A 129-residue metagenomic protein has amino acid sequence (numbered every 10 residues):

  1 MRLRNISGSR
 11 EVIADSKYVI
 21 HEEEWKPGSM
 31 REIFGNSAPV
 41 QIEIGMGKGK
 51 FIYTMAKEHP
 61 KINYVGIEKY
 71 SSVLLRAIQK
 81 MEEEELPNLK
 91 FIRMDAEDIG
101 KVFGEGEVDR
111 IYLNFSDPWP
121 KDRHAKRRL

Functional and structural regions predicted by a protein language model:
M1-I42, K50-K57: S-adenosyl-L-methionine
P39-E97: SAM cofactor-binding core of SAM-dependent methyltransferases, primarily the Rossmann-like beta-alpha-beta module
I62-N63, G106, P118: Secondary-structure boundary/capping positions in well-ordered alpha/beta enzyme cores
S72, I99, P118-K121: Active-site loop signature of alpha/beta-hydrolase-fold enzymes
I78-Q79, G104-E105, H124-K126: Short amphipathic alpha-helical segments
K101-R110: A short acidic, Gly/Pro-enriched loop at the edge of an enzyme's catalytic core that lines a small-molecule cofactor
D109-L129: Mobile active-site "lid"/loop adjacent to the S-adenosyl-L-methionine
